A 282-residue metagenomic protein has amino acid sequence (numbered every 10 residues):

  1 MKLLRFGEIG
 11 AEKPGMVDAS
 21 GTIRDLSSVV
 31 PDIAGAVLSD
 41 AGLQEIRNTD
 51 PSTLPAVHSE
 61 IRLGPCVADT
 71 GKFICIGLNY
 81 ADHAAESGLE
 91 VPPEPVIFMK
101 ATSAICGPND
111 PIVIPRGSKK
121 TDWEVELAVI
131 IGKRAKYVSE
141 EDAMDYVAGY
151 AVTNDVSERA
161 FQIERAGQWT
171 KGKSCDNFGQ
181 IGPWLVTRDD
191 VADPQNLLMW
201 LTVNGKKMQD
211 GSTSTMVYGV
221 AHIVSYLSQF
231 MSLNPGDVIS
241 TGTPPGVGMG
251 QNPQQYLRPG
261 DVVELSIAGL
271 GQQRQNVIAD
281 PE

Functional and structural regions predicted by a protein language model:
M1-P95, A192, E264, P281: N-terminal non-catalytic cap/leader segment that marks the start of a structured domain
R5, I9-G10, R47, A56 (+5 more regions): Catalytic-pocket segment enriched in acidic/His residues
P14, E126-I130, A151, W200: Residues embedded in well-ordered beta-strands
E90-P108, W123, R258-G269: Structural signature of FAD isoalloxazine-binding scaffolds in flavoprotein oxidoreductases
G107-A128: A structural-propensity feature for long, helix-poor, extended segments
A135-V138, D190-A192: Short helix-loop capping/hinge motifs at secondary-structure junctions, enriched in acidic/polar residues
K136-A151: N-terminal accessory regions of nucleic-acid-interacting proteins
